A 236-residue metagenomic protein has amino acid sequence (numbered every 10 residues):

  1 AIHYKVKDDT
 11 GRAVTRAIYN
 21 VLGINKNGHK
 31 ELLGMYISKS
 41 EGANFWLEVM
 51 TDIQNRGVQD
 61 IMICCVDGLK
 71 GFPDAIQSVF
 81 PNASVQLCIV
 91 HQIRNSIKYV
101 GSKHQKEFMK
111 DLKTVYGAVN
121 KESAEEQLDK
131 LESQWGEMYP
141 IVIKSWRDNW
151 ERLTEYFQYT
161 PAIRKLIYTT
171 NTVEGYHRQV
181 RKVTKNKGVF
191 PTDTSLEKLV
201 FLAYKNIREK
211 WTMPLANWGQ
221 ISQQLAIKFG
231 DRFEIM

Functional and structural regions predicted by a protein language model:
A1-R12, I18-Y19, M62-D67, V85-N95 (+5 more regions): Conserved, well-ordered core segments of regulatory domains
A1-V66, K70, D74, V79-N82 (+1 more regions): RNase H-like nuclease fold core
T10, K26, Q54-G57, C65 (+5 more regions): Flexible interhelical turns and helix-capping residues at alpha-helix boundaries within structured domains
G42-W46, G101, Q105, D193: Short, charged, low-complexity patches
D60, S84, R164-I167: A generic hydrophobic-helix recognition signal that picks specific residues within alpha-helical hydrophobic
I63-K70, A75-D111: Conserved beta-strand -> loop -> alpha-helix junction used to position metal-binding or nucleic-acid-contacting
T114-M236: Acidic/histidine-rich catalytic cores and adjacent linkers of DNA breakage/strand-transfer/modification proteins
